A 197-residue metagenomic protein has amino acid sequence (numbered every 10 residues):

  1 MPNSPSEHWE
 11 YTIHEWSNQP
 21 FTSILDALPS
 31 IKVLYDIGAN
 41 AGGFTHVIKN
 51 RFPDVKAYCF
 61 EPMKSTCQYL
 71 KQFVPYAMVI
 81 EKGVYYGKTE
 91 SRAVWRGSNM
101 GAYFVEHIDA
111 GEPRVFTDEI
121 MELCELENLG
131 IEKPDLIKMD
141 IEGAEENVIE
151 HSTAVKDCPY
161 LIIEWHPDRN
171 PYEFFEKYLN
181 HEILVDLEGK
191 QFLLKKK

Functional and structural regions predicted by a protein language model:
M1-K197: Phosphate/nucleotide-binding beta-alpha loop and adjacent structural elements of enzyme active sites
